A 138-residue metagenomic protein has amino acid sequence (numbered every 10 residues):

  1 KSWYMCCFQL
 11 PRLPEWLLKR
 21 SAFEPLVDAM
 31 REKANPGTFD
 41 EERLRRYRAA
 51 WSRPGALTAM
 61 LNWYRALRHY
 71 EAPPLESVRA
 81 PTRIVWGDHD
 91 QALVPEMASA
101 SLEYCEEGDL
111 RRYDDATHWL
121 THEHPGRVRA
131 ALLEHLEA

Functional and structural regions predicted by a protein language model:
K1-R112, L133: Flexible "cap/lid" subdomain of the alpha/beta-hydrolase fold that forms the substrate-access gate
E107-A138: Catalytic active-site module of serine/aspartate enzymes centered on a nucleophile-bearing elbow/loop
